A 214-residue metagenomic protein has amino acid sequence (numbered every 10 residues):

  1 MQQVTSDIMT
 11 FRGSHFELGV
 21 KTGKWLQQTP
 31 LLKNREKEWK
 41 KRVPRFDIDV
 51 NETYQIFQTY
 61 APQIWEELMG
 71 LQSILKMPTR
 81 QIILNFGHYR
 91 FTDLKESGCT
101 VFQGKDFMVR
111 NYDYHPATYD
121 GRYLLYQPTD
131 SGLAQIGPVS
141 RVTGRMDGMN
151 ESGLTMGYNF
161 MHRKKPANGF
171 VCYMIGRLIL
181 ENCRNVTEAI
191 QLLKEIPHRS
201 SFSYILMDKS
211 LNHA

Functional and structural regions predicted by a protein language model:
M1-R184, H213: N-terminal mature-domain region immediately after signal-peptide cleavage in secreted/organellar precursors
E151, L178-L180, N185-H213: Internal, well-folded beta-alpha domain core
